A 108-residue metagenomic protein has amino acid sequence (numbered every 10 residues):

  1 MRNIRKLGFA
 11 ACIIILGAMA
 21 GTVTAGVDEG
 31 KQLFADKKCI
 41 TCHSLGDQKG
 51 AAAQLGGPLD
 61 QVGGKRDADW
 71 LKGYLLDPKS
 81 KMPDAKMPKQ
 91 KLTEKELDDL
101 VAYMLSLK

Functional and structural regions predicted by a protein language model:
M1-G26, K65, W70, Y74 (+2 more regions): Post-cleavage N-terminal segment of exported redox proteins
I4-K6, I13-L16, G30, A52 (+2 more regions): Generic N-terminal initiation segments characterized by hydrophobic and/or small/turn-forming residues
R5, K31, K37-K38, R66 (+2 more regions): Basic side chains
T22-T24, T41, T93: Residue-identity detector for threonine
V27-P58, D77-P83, S106-K108: Periplasmic/extracellular electron-transfer cofactor-ligation site, primarily the c-type cytochrome heme-c attachment
K49-M82, K86-K95: N-terminal, post-signal-peptide region of Sec/Tat-exported proteins
K89-K108: C-terminal capping alpha-helices of c-type cytochrome domains
